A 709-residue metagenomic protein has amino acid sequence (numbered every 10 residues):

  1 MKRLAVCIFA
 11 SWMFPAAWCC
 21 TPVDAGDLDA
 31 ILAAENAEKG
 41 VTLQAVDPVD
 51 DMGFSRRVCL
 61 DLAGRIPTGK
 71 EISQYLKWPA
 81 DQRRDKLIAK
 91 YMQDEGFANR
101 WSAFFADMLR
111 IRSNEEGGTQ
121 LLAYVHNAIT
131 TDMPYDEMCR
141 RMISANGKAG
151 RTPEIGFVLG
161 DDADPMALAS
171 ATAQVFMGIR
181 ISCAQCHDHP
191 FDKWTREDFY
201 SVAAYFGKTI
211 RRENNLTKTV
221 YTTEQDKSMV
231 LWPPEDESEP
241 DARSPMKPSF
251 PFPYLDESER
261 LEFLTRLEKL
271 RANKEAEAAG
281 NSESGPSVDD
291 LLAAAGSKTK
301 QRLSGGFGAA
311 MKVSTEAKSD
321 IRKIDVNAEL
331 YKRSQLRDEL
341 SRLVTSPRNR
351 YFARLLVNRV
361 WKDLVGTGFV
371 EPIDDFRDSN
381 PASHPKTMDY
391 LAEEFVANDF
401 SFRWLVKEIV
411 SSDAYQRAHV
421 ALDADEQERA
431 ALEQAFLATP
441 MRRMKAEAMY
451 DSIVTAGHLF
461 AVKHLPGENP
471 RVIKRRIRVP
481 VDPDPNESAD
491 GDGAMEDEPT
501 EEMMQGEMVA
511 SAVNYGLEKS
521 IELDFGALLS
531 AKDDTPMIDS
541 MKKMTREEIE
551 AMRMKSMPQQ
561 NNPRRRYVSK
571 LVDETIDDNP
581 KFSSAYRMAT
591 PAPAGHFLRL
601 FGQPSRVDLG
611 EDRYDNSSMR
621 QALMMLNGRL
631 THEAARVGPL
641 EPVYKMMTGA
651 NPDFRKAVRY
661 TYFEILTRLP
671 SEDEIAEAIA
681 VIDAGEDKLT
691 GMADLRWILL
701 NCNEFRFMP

Functional and structural regions predicted by a protein language model:
M1-L4: Positively charged n-region of N-terminal signal peptides that target proteins for export
V6-A17: Bacterial N-terminal signal peptides
V23-R56, P67-G96, R110-D482, S488-D490 (+8 more regions): Primarily short, surface-exposed interaction patches in extracytoplasmic proteins
L60-D61: Post-BTB helical module
S170, S583-S584: Hydrophobic alpha-helical transmembrane segments and adjacent short intramembrane/lumenal linkers of inner/organellar
H596, L600-R620: Active-site beta-strand/loop architecture of penicillin-binding DD-peptidases
